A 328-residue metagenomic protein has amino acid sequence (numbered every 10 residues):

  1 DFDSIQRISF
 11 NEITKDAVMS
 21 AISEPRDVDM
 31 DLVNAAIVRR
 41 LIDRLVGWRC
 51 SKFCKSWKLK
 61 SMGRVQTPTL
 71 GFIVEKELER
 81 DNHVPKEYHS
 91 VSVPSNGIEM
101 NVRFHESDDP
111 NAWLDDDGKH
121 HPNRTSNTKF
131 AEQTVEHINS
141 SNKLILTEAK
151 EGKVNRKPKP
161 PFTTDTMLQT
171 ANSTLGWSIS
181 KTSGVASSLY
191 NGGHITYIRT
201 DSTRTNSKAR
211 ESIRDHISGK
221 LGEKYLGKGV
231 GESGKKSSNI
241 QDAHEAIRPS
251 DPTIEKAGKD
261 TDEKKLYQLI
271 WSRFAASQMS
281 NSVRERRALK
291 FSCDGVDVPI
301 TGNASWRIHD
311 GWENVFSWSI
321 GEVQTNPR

Functional and structural regions predicted by a protein language model:
D1-R328: Toprim catalytic domain recognition across nucleic-acid enzymes
